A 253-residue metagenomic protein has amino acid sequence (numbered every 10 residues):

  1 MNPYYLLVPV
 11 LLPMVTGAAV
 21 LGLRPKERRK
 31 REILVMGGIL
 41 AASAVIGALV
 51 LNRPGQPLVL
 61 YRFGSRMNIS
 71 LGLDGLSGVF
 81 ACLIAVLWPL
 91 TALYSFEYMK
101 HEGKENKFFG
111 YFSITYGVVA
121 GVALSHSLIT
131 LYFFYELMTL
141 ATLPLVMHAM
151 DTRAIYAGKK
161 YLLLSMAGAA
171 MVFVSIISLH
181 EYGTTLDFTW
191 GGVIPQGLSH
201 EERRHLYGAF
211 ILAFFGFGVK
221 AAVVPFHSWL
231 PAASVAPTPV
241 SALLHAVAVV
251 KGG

Functional and structural regions predicted by a protein language model:
M1-V8, A18-G110, T184-H200: Transmembrane helix-loop-helix hairpins at membrane boundaries of multipass inner-membrane proteins
N2-L12, G75-A85, L128-A141, H205-V219: Structural signature of hydrophobic alpha-helical transmembrane segments
P9-P13, V35-G38, I84, F112 (+3 more regions): Residue-level recognition of transmembrane alpha-helices in multi-pass small-molecule transporters/permeases
L12, T16, A41, F80 (+9 more regions): Hydrophobic residues within membrane-embedded alpha-helical segments of Major Facilitator Superfamily
G17-R28, P89-H101, P144-R153, A221-S234: C-terminal ends of transmembrane helices
K26-R28, K107-E201: Alpha-helical multi-pass transmembrane bundles of energy-transducing inner-membrane proteins
K30-I33, A157-K160, P237-A246: Membrane-interface alpha-helices at helix entry/exit sites of multi-pass transporters
N52-I69, T130, L137, A169-H227 (+2 more regions): Juxtamembrane/interfacial segments at transmembrane-helix boundaries in multi-pass membrane proteins
